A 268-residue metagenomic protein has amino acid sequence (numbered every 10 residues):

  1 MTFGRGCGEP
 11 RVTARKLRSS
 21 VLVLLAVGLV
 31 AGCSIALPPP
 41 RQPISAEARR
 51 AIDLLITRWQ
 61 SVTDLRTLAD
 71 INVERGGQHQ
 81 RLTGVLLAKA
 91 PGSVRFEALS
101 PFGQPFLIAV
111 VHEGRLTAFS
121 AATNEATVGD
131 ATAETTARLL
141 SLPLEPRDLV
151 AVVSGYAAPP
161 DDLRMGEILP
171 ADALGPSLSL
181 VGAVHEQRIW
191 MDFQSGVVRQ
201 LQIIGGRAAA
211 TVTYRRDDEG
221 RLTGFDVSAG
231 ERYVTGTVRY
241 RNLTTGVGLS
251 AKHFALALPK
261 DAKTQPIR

Functional and structural regions predicted by a protein language model:
M1-C33: Sec-dependent bacterial lipoprotein signal peptides
C33-R81, K260-R268: N-terminal leader/targeting segments and the immediate start of mature chains
T57-L65, G77-Q80, L87-G92, A109 (+1 more regions): Edge/loop elements at the starts and ends of beta-strands within beta-rich repeat scaffolds
D70-G76, P101-Q104, F119, H185-Q187 (+1 more regions): Hydrophobic lipid-interacting interfaces of membrane-associated proteins
G92-D148: An acidic-aromatic
A151-Y156: Scaffold/interface architecture of coatomer-like assemblies
M165-R268: Gly/Pro-enriched, hydrophobic low-complexity segments that function as extracytoplasmic propeptides/linkers
